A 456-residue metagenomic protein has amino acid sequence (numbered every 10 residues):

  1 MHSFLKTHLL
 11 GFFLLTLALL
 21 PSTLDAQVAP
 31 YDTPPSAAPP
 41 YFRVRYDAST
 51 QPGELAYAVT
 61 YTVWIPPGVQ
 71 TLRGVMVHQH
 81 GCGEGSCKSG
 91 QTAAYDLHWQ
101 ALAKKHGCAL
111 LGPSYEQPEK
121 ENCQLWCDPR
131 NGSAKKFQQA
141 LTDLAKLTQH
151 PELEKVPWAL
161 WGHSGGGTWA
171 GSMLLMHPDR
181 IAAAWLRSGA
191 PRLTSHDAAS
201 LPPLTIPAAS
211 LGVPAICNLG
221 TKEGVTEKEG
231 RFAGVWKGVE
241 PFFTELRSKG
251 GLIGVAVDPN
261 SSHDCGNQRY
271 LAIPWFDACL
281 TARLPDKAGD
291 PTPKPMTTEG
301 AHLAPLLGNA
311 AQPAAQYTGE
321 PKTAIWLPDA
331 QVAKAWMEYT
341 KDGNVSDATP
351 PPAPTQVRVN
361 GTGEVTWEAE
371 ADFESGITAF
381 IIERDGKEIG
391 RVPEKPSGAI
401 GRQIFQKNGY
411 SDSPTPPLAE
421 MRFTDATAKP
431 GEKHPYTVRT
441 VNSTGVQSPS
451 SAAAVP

Functional and structural regions predicted by a protein language model:
L24-V75, H106, W158-M173, H177-D179 (+1 more regions): A domain-start/cap signature at the N-terminus of enzymes
K104, L110-K135: Cap/lid segment of the alpha/beta-hydrolase catalytic domain
L125-E152: Alpha/beta-hydrolase active-site loop
A182-R269: The feature captures the conserved acid-bearing segment of alpha/beta-hydrolase catalytic domains
K249-G251, P259-T355: Alpha/beta-hydrolase-fold serine-hydrolase catalytic core, especially in secreted/extracellular enzymes
M337-G376, P430, G445-P456: Pro/Thr/Ser/Gly-rich low-complexity, intrinsically disordered linker/stalk tracts
A379-G431: Recognizes extended acidic, P/S/T-rich segments that occur within or adjacent to Ig-like beta-sandwich modules
D425-G445: Beta-strand-rich modules
